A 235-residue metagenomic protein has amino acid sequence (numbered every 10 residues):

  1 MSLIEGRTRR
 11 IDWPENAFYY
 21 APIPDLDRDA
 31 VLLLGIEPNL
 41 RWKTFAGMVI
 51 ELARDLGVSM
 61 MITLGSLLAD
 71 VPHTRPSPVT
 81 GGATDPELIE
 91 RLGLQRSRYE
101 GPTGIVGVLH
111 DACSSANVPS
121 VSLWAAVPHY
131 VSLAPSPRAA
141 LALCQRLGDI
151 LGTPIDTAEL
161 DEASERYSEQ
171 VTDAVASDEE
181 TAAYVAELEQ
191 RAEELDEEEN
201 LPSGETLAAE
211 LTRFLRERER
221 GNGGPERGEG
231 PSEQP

Functional and structural regions predicted by a protein language model:
M1-E37: N-terminal short beta-loop-beta anion/metal-coordinating cradle
M1-I11, G65, G93-E100: Acidic/glycine-enriched edge-of-secondary-structure segments
R28, I36-E87, L109: Internal, conserved structured core segments that host functional sites
V31-L33, I62, P119-W124: Hydrophobic/aromatic beta-strand patches that form the interior of the parallel beta-sheet core in alpha/beta enzyme
S66, A126, L160-D161: Residue-level "edge-of-site" marker
D70-I150, P154, V171: Catalytic cores of processing enzymes, dominated by hydrolases/peptidases, characterized by acidic/His-rich
V131-P235: A conserved C-terminal secondary-structure "cap"
